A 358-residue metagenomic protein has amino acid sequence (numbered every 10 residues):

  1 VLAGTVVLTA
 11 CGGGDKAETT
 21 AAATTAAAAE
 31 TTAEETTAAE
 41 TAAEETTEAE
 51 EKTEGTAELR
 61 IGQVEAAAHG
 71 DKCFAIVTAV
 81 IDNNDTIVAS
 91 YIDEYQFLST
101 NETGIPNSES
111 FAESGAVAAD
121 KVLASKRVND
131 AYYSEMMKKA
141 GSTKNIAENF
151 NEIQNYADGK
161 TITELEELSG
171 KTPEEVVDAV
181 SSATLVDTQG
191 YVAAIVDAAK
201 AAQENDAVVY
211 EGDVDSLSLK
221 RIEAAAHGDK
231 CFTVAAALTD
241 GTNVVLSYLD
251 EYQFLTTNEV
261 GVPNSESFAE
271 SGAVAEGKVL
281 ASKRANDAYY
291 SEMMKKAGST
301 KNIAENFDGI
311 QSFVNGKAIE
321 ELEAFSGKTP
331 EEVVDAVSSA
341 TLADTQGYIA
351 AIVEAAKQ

Functional and structural regions predicted by a protein language model:
V1-A3, G13: Sec-dependent N-terminal signal peptides
A3-G4, E50, T242, E276: Low-complexity, intrinsically disordered short peptide segments enriched in small/polar/basic residues
V6-A10: C-terminal motif of bacterial Sec signal peptides marking the signal peptidase cleavage site
C11-A21: Bacterial lipoprotein signal-peptidase II cleavage site
T19-E51: Extracellular mucin-like PTS domains
G55-I61, E65-L219, A226-Q358: Active-site- and interface-proximal helix/loop "cap" or "latch" segments in soluble metabolic and energy-transducing
